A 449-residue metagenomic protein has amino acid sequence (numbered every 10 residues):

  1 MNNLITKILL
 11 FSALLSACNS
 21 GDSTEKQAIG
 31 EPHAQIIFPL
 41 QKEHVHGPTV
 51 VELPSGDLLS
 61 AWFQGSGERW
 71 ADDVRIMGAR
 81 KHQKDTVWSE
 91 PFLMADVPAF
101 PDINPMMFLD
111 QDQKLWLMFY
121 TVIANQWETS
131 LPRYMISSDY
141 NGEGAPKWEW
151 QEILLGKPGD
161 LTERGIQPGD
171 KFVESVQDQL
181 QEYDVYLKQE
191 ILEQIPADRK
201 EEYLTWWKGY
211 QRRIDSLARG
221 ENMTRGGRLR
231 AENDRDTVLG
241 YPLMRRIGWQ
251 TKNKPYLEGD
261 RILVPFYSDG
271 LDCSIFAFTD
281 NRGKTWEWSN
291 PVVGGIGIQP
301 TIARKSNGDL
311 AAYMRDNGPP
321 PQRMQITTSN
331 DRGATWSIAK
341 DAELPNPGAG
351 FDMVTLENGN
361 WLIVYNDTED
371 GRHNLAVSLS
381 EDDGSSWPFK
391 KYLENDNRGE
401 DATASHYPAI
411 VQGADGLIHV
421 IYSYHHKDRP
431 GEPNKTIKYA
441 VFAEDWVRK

Functional and structural regions predicted by a protein language model:
N2-F11: Sec-dependent signal peptide recognition, specifically the positively charged N-region followed immediately by
L15-A17: C-terminal motif of bacterial Sec signal peptides marking the signal peptidase cleavage site
G21-K449: Asp-box/BNR beta-propeller blade signature and adjacent active/binding-site loops in extracellular glycan-interacting
